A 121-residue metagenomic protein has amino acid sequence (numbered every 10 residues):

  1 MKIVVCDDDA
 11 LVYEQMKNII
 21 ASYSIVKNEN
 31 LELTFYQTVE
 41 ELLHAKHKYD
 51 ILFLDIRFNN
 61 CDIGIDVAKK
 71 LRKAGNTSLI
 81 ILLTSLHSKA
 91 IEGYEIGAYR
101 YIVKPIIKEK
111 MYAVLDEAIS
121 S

Functional and structural regions predicted by a protein language model:
M1-V4, K17: Non-catalytic signal-transmission and effector/linker regions of two-component phosphorelay proteins
D7-D9, S85: Acidic di-acidic motifs
D9-T34: Two-component/phosphorelay signaling modules centered on CheY-like receiver
Y13, H44, N60-C61: Conserved protein kinase catalytic core
K17-S24, L43, R72, I119: Class I S-adenosyl-L-methionine
E32-I51: Acidic, metal-coordinating helix/loop segments flanking the phosphotransfer/catalytic sites of two-component signaling
I51-S121: CheY-like receiver
